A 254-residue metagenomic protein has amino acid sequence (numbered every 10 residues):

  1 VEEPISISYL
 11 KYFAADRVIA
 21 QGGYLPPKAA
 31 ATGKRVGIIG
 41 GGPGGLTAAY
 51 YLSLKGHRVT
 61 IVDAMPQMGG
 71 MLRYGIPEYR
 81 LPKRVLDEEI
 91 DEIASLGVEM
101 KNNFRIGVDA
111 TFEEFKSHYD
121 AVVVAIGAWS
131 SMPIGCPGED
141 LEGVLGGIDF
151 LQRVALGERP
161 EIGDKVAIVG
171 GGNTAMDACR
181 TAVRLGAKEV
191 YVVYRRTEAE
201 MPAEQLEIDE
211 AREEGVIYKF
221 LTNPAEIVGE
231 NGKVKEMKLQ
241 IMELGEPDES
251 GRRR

Functional and structural regions predicted by a protein language model:
V1-P27, P66, P137-I148: Non-heme iron-sulfur electron-transfer modules
V1-P4, L52, V59, H118-A125: Hydrophobic or amphipathic alpha-helical targeting/insertion segments
V18-V36, I148-D164: A short, basic/flexible loop-to-alpha-helix module at the beginning of a structural domain
R35-T60, T174-V183: N-terminal Rossmann-like FAD-binding beta1-loop-alpha1 element of flavoenzymes
G41, A64, G127, G171 (+1 more regions): Cofactor-binding loop segments of dinucleotide-utilizing enzymes, especially the Rossmann-like FAD- and NAD(P)+-binding
H57-R73, V190-A199: Glycine-rich FAD pyrophosphate-binding loop
G69-I76, E204-E210: Active-site-proximal loop->helix
R84-M132, L145-I162, R184-R254: A Rossmann-like FAD-binding core segment of flavoenzymes
